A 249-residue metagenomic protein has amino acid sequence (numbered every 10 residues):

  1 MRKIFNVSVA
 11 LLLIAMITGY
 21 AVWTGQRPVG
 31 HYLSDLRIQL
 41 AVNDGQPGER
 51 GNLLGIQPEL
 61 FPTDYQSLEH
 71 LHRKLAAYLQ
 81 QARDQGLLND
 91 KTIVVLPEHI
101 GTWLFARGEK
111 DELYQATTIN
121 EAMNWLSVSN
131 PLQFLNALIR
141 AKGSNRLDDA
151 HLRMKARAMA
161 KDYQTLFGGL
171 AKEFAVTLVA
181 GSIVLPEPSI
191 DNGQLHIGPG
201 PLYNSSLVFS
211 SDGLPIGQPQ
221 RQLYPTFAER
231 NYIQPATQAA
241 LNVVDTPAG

Functional and structural regions predicted by a protein language model:
F5-A21: Hydrophobic membrane-insertion alpha-helices, especially the h-region of bacterial N-terminal signal peptides
G25-A41: Alpha-helical transmembrane signal-anchor/signal-peptide segments
L40-L54, N242-G249: Beta-strand-turn-beta hairpins that frame and shape the catalytic cleft of phosphate-ester-processing enzymes
L53-D64: Acidic/histidine-rich, surface-exposed loop or edge segments in extracytoplasmic proteins
L71-H72: Helix-turn-helix repeat elements of alpha-solenoid scaffolds
Q81-S211: Cys-nucleophile CN-hydrolase/nitrilase-fold catalytic domain and related Cys-dependent amidase chemistry that acts on
T165, L185-G249: Active-site catalytic loop in hydrolytic enzyme cores
